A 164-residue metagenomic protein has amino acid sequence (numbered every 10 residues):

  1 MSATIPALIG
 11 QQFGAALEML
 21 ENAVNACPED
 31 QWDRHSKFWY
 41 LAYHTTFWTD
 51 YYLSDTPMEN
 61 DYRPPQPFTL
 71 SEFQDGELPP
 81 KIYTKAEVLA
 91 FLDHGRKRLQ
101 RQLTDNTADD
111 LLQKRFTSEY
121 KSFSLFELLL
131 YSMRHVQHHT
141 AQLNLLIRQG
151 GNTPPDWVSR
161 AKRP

Functional and structural regions predicted by a protein language model:
M1-L8, E77-P80: Short, charged, low-complexity loops and linkers
P6, G10, G14, E18-E21 (+2 more regions): Short, contiguous alpha-helical
M19-A26, H94, R98-Q102, Q142: Solvent-exposed, charged/polar functional surfaces in cytosolic regulatory/catalytic domains
V24-P28, L103-T107, I147: A structural signal for long alpha-helical coiled-coils and helix-turn connectors that form the cytosolic signaling
D75-F116, S124-Q137: Acidic/histidine-rich alpha-helical segments that form the ligand environment of transition-metal centers
